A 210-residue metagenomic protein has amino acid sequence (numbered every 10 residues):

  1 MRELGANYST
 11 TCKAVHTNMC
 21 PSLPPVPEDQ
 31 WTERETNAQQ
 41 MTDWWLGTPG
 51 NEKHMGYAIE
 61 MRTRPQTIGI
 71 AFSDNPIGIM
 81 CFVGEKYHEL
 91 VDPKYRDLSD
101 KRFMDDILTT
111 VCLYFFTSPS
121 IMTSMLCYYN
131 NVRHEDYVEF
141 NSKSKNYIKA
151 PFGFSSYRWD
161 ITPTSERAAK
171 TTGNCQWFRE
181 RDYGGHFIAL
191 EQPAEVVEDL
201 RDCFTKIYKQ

Functional and structural regions predicted by a protein language model:
M1-W45, K209: Conserved hydrolase catalytic core segment
W31-R64, K143-Y147, K170: The feature captures the conserved acid-bearing segment of alpha/beta-hydrolase catalytic domains
M61-Q210: C-terminal subdomain of alpha/beta-hydrolase-fold enzymes, centered on the catalytic histidine and its supporting
